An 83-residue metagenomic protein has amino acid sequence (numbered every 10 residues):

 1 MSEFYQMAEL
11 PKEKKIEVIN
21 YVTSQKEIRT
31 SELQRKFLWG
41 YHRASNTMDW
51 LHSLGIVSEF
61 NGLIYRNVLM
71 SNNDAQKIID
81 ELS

Functional and structural regions predicted by a protein language model:
S2-S83: Terminal-proximal interaction/regulatory segments of ATP-powered molecular machines
